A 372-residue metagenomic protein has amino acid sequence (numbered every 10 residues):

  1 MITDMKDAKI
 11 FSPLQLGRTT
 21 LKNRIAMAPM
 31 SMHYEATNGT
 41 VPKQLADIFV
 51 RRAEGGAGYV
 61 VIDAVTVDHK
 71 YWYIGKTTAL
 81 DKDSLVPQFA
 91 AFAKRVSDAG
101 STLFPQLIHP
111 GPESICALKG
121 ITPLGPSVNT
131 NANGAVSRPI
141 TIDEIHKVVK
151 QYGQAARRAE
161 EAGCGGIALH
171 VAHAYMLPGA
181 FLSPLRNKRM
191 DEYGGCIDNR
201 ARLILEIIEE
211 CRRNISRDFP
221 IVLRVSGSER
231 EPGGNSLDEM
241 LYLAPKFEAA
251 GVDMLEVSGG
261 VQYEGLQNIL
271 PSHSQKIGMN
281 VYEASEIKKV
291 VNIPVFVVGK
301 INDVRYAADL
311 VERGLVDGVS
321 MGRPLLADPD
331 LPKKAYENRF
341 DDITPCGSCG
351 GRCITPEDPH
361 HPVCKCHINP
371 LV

Functional and structural regions predicted by a protein language model:
M1-V372: Flavin-dependent oxidoreductase catalytic cores
